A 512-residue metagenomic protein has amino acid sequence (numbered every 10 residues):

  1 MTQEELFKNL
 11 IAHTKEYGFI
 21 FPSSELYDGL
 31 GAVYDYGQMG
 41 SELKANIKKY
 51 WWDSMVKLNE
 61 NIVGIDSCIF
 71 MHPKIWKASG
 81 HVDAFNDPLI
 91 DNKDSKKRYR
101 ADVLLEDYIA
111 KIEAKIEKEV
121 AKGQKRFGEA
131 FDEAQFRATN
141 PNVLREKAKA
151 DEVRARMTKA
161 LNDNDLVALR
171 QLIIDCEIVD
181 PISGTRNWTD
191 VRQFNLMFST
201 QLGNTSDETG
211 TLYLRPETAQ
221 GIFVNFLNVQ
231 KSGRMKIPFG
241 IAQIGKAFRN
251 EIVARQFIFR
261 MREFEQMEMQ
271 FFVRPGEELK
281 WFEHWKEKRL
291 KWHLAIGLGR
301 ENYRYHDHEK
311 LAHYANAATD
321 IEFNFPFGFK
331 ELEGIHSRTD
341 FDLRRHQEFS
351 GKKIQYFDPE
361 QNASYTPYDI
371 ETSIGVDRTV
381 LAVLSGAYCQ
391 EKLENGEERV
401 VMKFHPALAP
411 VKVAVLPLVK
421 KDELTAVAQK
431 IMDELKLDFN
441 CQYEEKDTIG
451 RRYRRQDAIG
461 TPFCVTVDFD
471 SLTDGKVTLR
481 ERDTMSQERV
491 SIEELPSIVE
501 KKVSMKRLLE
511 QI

Functional and structural regions predicted by a protein language model:
M1-I512: NTP/phosphate- and nucleic-acid-binding module
